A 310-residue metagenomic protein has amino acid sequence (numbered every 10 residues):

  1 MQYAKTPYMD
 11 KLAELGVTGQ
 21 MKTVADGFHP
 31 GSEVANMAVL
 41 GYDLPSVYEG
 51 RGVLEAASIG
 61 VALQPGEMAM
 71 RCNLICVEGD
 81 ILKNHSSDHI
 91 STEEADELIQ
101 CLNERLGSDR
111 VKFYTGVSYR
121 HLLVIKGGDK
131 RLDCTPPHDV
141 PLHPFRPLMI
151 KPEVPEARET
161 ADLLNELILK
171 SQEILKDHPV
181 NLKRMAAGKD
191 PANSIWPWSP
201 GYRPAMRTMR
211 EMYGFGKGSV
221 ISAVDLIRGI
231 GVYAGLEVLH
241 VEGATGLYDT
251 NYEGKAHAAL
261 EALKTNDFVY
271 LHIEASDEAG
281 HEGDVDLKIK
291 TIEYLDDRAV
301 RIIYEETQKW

Functional and structural regions predicted by a protein language model:
M1-S108, V124: Active-site nucleophile/metal-coordination loop of metallo-enzymes that catalyze phosphate/sulfate and related
P7, G188, E278-W310: A long, amphipathic alpha-helix that forms part of the scaffold/cap immediately adjacent to metal-dependent active
M9, A95-I99, L164-L175, Y252-H257 (+1 more regions): Short, hydrophobic/amphipathic alpha-helical packing segments that form internal helix faces or helix-helix interfaces
V77-D80, G128, E274-E278: Short connector loops/turns at beta-strand edges and beta->alpha or beta->beta junctions
I81-N193, P197: Internal, non-catalytic "lid/hinge" segments that mediate substrate recognition, gating, inter-domain movement
D88, A157, A161, G216-V220 (+3 more regions): Hydrophobic alpha-helical scaffolding
Y202-D286: Anion-binding catalytic surfaces of enzymes that hydrolyze or transfer phosphate/sulfate esters
